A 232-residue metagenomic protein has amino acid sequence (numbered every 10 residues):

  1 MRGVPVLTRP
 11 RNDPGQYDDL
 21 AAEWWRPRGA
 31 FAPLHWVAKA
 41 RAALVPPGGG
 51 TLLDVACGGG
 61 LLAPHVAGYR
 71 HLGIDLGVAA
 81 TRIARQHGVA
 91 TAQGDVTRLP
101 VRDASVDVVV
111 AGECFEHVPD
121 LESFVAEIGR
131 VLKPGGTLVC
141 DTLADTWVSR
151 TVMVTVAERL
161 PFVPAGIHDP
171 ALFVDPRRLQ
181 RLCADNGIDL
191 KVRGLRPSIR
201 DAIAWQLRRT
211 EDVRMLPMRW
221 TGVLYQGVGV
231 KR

Functional and structural regions predicted by a protein language model:
M1-R26: N-terminal, positively charged/glycine-rich alpha-helical extensions of SAM-dependent methyltransferases
H35-G49: Conserved alpha-helix/loop element of class I SAM-dependent methyltransferases that forms part of the SAM/SAH-binding
G59-R98: Class I SAM-dependent methyltransferase SAM/SAH-binding core
V110: A conserved beta-strand element that flanks and buttresses the S-adenosyl-L-methionine
E122-P134: A short glycine-rich, Lys/Arg-flanked "PGG" loop and its adjoining helix->strand segment in the class I
V139-F162: Conserved class I S-adenosyl-L-methionine
T142, P161-R178: Acceptor-substrate binding/catalytic loop of class I
R181, D185, D189-R232: A C-terminal cap/extension of S-adenosyl-L-methionine-dependent methyltransferases that defines the acceptor-substrate
